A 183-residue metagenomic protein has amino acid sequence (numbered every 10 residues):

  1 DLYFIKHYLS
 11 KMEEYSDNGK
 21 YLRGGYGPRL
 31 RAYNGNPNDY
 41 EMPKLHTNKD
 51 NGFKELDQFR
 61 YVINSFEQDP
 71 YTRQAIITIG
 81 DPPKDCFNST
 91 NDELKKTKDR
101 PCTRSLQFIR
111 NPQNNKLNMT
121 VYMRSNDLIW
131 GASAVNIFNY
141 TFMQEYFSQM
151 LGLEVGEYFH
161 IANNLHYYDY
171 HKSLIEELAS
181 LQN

Functional and structural regions predicted by a protein language model:
D1-N183: Terminal, non-catalytic protein-protein interaction segments that mediate quaternary/complex assembly
